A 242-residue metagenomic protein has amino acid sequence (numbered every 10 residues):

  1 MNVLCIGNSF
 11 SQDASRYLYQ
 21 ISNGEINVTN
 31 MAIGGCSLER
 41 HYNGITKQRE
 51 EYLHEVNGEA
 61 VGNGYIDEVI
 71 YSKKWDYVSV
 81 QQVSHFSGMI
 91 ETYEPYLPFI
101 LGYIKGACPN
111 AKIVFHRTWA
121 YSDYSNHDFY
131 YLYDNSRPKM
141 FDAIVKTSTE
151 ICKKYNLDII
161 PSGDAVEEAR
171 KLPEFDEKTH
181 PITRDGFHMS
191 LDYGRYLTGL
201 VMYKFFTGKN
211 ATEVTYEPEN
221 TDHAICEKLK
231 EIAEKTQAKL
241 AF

Functional and structural regions predicted by a protein language model:
M1, L132, T149, F175 (+3 more regions): Mature, folded catalytic cores of secreted/periplasmic enzymes
M1-Y17, D123-R137: Short, charged N-terminal helix-start/capping segments
N2-L4, F10-E94: Conserved SGNH/GDSL esterase-like catalytic core that processes O-acyl groups on lipids and polysaccharides
G64-D192, K204: Alpha-helical cap/lid subdomain in secreted, periplasmic, or secretory-pathway luminal O-acyl-processing enzymes
P181-I182, G186-F242: Conserved catalytic region of serine esterases and O-acyltransferases that act on ester linkages in lipids
